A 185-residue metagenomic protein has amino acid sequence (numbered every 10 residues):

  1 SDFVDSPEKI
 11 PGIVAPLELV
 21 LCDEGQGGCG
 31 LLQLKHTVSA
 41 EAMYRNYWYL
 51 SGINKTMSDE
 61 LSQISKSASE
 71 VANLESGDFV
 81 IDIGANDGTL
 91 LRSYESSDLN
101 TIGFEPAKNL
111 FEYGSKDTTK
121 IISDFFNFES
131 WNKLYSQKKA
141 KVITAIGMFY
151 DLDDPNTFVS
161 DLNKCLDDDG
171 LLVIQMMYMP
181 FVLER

Functional and structural regions predicted by a protein language model:
S1-K55: N-terminal juxtadomain amphipathic helix that follows a signal peptide/anchor or precedes a small N-terminal auxiliary
E75-N86: Conserved class I S-adenosyl-L-methionine
D87-D98: Conserved SAM-binding loop of SAM-dependent methyltransferases across substrates and taxa, primarily the Class I
A107-N109: Conserved SAM/SAH-binding beta-strand->alpha-helix loop
D117-K133: Conserved SAM-binding strand-loop segment of SAM-dependent methyltransferases
K141-T144: A conserved beta-strand element that flanks and buttresses the S-adenosyl-L-methionine
N156-V173: A short glycine-rich, Lys/Arg-flanked "PGG" loop and its adjoining helix->strand segment in the class I
L172-R185: Short, glycine-/aromatic-enriched active-site segment of Class I SAM-dependent methyltransferases
